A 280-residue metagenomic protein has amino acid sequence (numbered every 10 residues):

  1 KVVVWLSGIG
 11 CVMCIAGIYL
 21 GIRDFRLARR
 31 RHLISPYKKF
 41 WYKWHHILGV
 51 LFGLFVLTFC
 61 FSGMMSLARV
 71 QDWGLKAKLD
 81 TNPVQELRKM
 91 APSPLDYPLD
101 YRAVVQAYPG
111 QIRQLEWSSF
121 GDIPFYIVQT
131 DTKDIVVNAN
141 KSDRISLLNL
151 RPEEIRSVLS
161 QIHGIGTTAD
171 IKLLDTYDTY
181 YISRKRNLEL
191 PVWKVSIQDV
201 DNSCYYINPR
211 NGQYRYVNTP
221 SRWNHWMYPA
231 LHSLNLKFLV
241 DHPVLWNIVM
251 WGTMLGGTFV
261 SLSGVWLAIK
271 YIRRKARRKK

Functional and structural regions predicted by a protein language model:
K1-K280: Conserved histidines in hydrophobic membrane contexts and catalytic metal-binding motifs
